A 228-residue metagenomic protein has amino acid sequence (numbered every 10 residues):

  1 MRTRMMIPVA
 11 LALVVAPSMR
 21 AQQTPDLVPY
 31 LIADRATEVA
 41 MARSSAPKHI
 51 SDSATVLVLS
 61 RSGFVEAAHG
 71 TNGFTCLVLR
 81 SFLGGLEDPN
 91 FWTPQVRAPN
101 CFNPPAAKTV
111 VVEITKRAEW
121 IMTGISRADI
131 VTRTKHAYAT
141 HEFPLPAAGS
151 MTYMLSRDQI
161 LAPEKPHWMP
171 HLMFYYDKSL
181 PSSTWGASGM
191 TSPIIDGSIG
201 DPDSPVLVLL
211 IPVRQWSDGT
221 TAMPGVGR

Functional and structural regions predicted by a protein language model:
M1-I7: Bacterial N-terminal signal peptides that target proteins for export
P8-A16: Bacterial N-terminal signal peptides
P17-A21: Sec/Tat signal peptide C-region and signal peptidase I cleavage site
Q23-R228: Primary mode marks residue(s) on the alpha4-beta5-alpha5 output face of response regulator receiver
